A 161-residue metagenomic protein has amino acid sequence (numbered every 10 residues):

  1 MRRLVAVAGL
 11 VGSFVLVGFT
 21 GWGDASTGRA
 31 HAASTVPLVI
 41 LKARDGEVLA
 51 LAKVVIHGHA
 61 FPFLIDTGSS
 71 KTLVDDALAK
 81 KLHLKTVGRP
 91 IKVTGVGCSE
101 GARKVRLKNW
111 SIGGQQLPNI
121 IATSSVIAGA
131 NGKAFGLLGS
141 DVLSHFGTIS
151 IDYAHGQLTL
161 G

Functional and structural regions predicted by a protein language model:
R2-G161: Pepsin/retropepsin-fold aspartyl endopeptidases
